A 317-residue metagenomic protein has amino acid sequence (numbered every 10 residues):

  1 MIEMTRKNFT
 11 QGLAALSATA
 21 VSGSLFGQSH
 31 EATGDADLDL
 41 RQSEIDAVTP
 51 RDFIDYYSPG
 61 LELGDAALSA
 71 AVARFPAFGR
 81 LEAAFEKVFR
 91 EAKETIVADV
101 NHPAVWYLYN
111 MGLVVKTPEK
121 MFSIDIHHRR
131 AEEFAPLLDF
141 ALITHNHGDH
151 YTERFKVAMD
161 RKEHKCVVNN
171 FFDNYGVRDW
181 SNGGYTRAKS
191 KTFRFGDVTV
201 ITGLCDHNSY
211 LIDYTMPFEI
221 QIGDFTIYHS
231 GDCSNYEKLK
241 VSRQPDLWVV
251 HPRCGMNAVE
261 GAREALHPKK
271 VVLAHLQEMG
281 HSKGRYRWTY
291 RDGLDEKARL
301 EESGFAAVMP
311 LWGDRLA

Functional and structural regions predicted by a protein language model:
M1-E3, K7-E31: N-terminal export signals
H30-P136, F140, N182-R243, G255-N257 (+1 more regions): Core dinuclear metal-dependent hydrolase active-site scaffold
I126-F172, R243-V249: Active-site metal-binding motif and surrounding structural segment of the metallo-beta-lactamase
R130-A131, H147-Y151, D173-G176, N208-Y210 (+4 more regions): Active-site environment of divalent metal-dependent phosphoester hydrolases
L142, V167, I201, V249 (+2 more regions): Hydrophobic/aromatic beta-strand patches that form the interior of the parallel beta-sheet core in alpha/beta enzyme
E153-M159, K238-V241, N257-L266: A short acidic, amphipathic alpha-helical/loop segment
D179-V198, I212, H267-A317: Binuclear metal-ion centers of metallo-dependent hydrolases, dominated by the metallo-beta-lactamase
M216, A258-A262, D292-E296: A general structural detector for well-ordered alpha-helical segments in enzyme core domains, enriched
